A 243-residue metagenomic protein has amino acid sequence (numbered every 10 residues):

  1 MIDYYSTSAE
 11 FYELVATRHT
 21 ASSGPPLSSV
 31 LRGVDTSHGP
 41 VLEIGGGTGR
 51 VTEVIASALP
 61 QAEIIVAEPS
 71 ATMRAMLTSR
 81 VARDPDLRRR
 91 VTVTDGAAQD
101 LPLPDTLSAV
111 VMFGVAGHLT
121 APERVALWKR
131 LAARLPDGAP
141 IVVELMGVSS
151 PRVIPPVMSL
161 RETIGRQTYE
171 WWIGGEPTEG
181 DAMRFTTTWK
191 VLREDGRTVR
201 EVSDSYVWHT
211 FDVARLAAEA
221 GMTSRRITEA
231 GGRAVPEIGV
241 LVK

Functional and structural regions predicted by a protein language model:
M1-G39: Conserved class I S-adenosyl-L-methionine
H38-G47: Conserved class I S-adenosyl-L-methionine
G49-R50, I55-D100: Class I SAM-dependent methyltransferase SAM/SAH-binding core
V111: A conserved beta-strand element that flanks and buttresses the S-adenosyl-L-methionine
V125-D137: A short glycine-rich, Lys/Arg-flanked "PGG" loop and its adjoining helix->strand segment in the class I
G138-L145: Conserved beta-strand signature within the Rossmann-like core of class I S-adenosyl-L-methionine
L145-F211: SAM-dependent methyltransferase
V207-K243: C-terminal lobe and adjacent flexible extensions of AdoMet/dcAdoMet transferase-like proteins
